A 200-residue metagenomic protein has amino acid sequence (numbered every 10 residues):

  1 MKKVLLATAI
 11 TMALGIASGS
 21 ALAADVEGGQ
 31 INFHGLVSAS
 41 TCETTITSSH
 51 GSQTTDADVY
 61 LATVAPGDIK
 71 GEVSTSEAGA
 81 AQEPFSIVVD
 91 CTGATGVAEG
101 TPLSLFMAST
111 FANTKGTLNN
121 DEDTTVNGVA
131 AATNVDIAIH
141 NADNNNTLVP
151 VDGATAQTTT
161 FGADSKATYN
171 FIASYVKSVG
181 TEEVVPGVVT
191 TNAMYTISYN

Functional and structural regions predicted by a protein language model:
K2-L6, G19-N200: Mature extracellular/passenger domains of Gram-negative fimbrial/pilin and adhesin proteins
T8-G15: Bacterial N-terminal signal peptides
